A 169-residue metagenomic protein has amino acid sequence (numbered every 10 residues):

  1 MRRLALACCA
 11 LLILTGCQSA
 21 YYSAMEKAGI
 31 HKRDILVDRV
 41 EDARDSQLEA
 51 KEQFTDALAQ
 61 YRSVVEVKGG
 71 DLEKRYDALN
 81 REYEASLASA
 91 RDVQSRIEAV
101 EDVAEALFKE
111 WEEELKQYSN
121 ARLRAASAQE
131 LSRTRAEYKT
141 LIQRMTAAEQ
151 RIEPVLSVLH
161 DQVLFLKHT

Functional and structural regions predicted by a protein language model:
M1-C8: Bacterial N-terminal signal peptides that target proteins for export
I13-G16: C-terminal motif of bacterial Sec signal peptides marking the signal peptidase cleavage site
Q18-M25, D56, Q60-S63, E105 (+3 more regions): Compositionally biased, intrinsically disordered terminal targeting/sorting segments of membrane/secreted proteins
A20-S86: Immediate post-signal-peptide N-terminus of mature secreted/exported proteins
V37-V40, L87-Q94, L141-T146: Short, charge/polar-rich alpha-helical segments
K51, R62-Q129: Long amphipathic alpha-helical segments with strong coiled-coil/leucine-zipper propensity
R96-T169: Extended amphipathic alpha-helical interaction segments
